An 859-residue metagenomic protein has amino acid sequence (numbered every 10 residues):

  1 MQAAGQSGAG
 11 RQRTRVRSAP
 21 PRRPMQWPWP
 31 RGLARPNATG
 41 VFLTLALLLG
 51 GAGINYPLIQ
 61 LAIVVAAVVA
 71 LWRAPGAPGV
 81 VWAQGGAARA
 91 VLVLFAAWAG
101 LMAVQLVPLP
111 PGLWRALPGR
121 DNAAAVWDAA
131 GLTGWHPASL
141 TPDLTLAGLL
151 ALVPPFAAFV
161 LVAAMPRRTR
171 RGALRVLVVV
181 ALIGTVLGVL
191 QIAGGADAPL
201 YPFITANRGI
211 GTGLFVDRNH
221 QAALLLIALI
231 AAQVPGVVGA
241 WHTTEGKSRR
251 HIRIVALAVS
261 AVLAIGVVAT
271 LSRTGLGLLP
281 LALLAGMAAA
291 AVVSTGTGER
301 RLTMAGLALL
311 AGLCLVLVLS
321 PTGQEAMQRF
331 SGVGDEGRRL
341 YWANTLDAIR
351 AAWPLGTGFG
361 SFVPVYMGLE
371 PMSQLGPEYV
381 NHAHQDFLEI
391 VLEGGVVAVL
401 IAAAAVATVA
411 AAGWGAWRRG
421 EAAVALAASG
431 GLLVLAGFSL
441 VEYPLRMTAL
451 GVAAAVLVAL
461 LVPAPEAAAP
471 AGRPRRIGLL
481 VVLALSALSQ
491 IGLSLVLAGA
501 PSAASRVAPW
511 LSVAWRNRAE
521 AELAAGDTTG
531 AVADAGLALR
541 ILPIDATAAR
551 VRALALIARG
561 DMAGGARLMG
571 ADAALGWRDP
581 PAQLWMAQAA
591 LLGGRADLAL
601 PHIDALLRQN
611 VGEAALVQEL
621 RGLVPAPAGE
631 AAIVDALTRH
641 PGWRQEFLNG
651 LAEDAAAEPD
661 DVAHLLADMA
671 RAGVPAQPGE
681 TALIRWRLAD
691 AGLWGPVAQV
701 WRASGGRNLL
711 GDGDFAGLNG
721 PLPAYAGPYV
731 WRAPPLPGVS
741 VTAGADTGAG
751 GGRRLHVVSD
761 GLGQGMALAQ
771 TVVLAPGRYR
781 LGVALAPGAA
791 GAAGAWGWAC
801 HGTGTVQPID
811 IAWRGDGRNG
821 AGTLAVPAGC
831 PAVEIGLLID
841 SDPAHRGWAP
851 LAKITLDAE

Functional and structural regions predicted by a protein language model:
Q2-A4, R13-V16, R23-L48, A62-A70 (+7 more regions): Alpha-helical transmembrane segments of multi-pass inner-membrane proteins
R11, G188, V611, V634 (+2 more regions): Extracellular and organelle-lumenal recognition/adhesion modules and their flexible linkers in secreted
Q105, D217, R339-V380, F387 (+1 more regions): TM-adjacent membrane-interface loops and short helices in multi-pass inner/ER membrane proteins
S320-G334, R475-V513: Hydrophobic alpha-helical transmembrane segments in integral membrane proteins
A504, L537-A538, A571-D572, A605-L606 (+1 more regions): Canonical positions in the second alpha-helix
R516-N517, T547-V551, P580-M586, P601 (+3 more regions): Alpha-solenoid helical repeat scaffolds
